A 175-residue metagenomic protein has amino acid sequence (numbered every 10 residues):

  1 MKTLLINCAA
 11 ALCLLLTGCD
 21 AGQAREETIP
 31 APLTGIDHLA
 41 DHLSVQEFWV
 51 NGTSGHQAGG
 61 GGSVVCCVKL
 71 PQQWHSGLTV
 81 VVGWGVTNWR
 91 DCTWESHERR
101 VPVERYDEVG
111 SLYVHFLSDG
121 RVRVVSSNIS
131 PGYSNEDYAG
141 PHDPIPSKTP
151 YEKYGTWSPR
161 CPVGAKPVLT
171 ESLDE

Functional and structural regions predicted by a protein language model:
M1-A9: Bacterial N-terminal signal peptides that target proteins for export
L15-G18: C-terminal motif of bacterial Sec signal peptides marking the signal peptidase cleavage site
D20-G22: Bacterial signal peptide processing site
E26, Q73-H75, R105-D107: Surface-exposed coil/turn segments at beta-strand junctions on protein surfaces, enriched
E26-L33: Short coil/turn motif common to extracellular beta-sandwich-like domains
L33-H42: Structural motif
Q46-D91: Tryptophan-paired
V86-E175: Beta-strand-rich cores of mature extracytoplasmic or soluble domains
